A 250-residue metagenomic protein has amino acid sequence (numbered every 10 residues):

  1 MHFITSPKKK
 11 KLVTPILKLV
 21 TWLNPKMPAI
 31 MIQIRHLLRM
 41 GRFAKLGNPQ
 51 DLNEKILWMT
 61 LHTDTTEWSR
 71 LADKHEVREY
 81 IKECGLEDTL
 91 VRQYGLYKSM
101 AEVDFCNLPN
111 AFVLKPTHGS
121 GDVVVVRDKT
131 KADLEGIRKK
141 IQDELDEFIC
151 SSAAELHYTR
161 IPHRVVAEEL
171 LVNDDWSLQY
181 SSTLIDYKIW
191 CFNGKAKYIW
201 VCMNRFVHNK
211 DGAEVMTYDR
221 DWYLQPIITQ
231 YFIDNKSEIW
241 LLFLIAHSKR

Functional and structural regions predicted by a protein language model:
M1-H62: Membrane-proximal basic amphipathic "stem/tether" segments
K8, L12-P15, I30, D73 (+5 more regions): Alpha-helical structural motif
D51-T66, I227-N235: A short, surface-exposed helix-loop junction/capping segment
H62-D64, W68-I185, N193: Active-site nucleotide/adenylate-binding loops and adjacent lid/helix of ATP-dependent enzymes
G121, D174, K197-I199, F206-V207: Short, acidic Gly/Pro/Ser/Thr-rich loop/turn segments
R127-F148, H208-S237: Glycine-rich, pocket-lining loop/helix-strand segments that form or immediately flank
R160-R164, N173-D175, E214-R250: A long amphipathic alpha-helix within ATP-dependent nucleotide-binding catalytic cores
D186-M203, K210-T217: Beta-strand scaffold of nucleotide-dependent catalytic cores
